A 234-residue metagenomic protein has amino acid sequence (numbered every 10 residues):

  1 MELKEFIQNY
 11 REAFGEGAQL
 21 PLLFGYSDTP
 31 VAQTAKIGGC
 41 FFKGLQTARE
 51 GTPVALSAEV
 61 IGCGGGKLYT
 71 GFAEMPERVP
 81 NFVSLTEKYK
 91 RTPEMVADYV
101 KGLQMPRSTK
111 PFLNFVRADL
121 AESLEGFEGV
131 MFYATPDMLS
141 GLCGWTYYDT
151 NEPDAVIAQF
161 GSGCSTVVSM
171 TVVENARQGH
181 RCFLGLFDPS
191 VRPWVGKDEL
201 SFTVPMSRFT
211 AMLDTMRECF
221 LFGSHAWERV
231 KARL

Functional and structural regions predicted by a protein language model:
E2-L234: Acidic, serine/proline-rich low-complexity intrinsically disordered regions
